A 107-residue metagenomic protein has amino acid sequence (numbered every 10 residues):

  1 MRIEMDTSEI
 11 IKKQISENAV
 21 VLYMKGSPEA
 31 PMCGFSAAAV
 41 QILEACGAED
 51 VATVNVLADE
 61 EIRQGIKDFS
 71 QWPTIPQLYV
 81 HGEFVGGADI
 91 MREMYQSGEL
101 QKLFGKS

Functional and structural regions predicted by a protein language model:
M1-E4: Short, Lys/Arg-enriched N-terminal segments with co-localized hydrophobic residues within the first ~10-30 amino acids
T7-E9: Eukaryotic intrinsically disordered and solvent-exposed regulatory patches
I11-K13, R92: Short secondary-structure boundary/capping segments
K13-D50: Local sequence-structure signature of Cys/Sec-based thiol-disulfide redox active-site neighborhoods
A48-R63: Thiol-based oxidoreductase modules, predominantly thioredoxin-like and allied folds used for disulfide exchange
D68-T74: Thiol/disulfide oxidoreductase modules built on the thioredoxin-like
V80-S107: Non-catalytic, surface beta->alpha helical segment in thiol-disulfide oxidoreductase systems
